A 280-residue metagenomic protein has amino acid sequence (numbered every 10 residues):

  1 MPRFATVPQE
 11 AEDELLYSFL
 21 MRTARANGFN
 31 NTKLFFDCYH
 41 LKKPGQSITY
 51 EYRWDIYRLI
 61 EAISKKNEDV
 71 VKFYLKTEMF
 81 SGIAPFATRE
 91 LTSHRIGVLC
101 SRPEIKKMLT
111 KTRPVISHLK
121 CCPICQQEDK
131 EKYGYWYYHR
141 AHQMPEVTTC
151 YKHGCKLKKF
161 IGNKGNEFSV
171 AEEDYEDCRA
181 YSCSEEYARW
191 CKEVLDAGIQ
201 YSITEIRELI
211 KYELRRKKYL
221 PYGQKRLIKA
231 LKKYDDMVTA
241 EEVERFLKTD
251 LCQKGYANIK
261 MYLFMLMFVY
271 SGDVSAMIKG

Functional and structural regions predicted by a protein language model:
M1-G280: Basic, alpha-helical nucleic-acid-binding regions used in initiation and control of genome expression
